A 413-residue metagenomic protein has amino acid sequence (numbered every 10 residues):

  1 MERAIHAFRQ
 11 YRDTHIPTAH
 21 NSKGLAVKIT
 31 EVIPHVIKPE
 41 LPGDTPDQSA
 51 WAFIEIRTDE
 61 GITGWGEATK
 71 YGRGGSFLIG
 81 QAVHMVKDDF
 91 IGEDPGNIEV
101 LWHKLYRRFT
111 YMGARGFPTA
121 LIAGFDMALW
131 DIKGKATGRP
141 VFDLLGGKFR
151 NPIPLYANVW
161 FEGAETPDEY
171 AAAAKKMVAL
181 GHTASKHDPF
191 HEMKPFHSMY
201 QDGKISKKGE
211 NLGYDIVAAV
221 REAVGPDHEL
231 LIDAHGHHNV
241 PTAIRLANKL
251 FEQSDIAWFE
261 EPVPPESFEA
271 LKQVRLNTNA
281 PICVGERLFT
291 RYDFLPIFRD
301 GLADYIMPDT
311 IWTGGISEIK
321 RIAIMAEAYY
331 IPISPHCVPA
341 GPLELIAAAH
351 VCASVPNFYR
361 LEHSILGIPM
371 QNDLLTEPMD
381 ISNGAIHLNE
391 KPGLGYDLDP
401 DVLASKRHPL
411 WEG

Functional and structural regions predicted by a protein language model:
A7, T14-I16: Short hydrophobic alpha-helical segments enriched in small aliphatic residues
G24-W65, T69-Y71, L366-N372: Structured beta-strand/loop patches that form or line metal/cofactor-binding pockets in enzymes
I29, G61, F125, G138 (+7 more regions): Conserved, mostly hydrophobic/aromatic
F53, P152-Y156, T183-K186, D227-L231 (+5 more regions): Structural preference for beta-strand elements that scaffold enzyme active sites
R57-T137: Metal- or metallocofactor-binding catalytic centers and their adjacent structured scaffolds across diverse enzyme
Q81-H84, V100, N248, S254-D255 (+1 more regions): Shared catalytic-loop signature of beta/alpha-barrel
F117, D126-G163, L180-T183: Glycine-rich, aromatic-flanked loop segments that form ligand/cofactor-binding clefts across common enzyme folds
P152, W160-N277: Metal-dependent enolase-superfamily TIM-barrel catalytic cores that perform enediolate-based chemistry
